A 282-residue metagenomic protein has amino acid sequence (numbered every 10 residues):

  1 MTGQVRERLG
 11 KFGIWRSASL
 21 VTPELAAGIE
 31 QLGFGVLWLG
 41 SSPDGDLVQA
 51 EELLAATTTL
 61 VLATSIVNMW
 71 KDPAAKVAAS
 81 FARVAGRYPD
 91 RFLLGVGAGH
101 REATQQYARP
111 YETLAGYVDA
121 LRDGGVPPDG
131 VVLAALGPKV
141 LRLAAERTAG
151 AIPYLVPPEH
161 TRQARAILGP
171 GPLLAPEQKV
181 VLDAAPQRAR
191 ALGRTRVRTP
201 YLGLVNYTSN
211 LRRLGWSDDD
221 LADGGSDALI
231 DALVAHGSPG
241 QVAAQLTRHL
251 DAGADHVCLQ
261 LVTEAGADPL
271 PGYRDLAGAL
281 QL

Functional and structural regions predicted by a protein language model:
M1-L282: Active-site-adjacent structural elements that line small-molecule/cofactor binding pockets in enzymes
